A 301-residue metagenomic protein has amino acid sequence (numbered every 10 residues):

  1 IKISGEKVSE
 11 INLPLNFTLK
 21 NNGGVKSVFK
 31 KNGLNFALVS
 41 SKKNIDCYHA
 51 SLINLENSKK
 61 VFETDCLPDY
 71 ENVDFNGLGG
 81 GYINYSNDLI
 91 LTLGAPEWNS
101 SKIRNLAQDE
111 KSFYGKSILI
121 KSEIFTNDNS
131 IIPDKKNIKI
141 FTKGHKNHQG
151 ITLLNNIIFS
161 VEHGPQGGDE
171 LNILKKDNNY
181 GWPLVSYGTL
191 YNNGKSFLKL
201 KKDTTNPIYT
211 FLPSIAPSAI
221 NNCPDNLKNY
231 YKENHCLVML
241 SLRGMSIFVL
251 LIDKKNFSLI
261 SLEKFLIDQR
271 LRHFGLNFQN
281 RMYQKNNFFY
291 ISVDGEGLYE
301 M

Functional and structural regions predicted by a protein language model:
I1-E97, G150-G164, P213-K255, F278-E300: Acidic, Gly/Ser/Thr-rich repeat motifs that build Ca2+-stabilized beta-propeller blades
I11, E263-F265: Short hydrophobic alpha-helix segments
K20-G24, D74-N76, E110, F141-H145 (+2 more regions): Conserved loop/turn at the beginning of each blade in beta-propeller domains
S40, F62-P68, K143, G188-L190 (+1 more regions): Short, solvent-exposed aromatic-acidic interface loops
A95-E263, Q279-N286: Beta-propeller domain segments
